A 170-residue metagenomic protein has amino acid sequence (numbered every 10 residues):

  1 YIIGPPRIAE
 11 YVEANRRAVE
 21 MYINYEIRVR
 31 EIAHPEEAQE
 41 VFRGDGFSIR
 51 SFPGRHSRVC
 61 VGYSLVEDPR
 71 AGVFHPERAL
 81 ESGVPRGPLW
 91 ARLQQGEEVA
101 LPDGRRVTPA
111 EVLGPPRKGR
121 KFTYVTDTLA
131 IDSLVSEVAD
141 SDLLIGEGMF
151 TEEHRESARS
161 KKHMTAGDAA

Functional and structural regions predicted by a protein language model:
Y1-H34: Active-site HxH/HxHxD metal-binding segment of metal-dependent hydrolases
Y1-I3, E20-Y22, P35-A38, R92-E98 (+2 more regions): N-terminal start-of-chain detector that recognizes signal peptides and the immediate post-cleavage beginning
R7, R55, F150-T151: Short "lid" loop at the C-terminus of a central beta-strand within the Rossmann-like core of SAM-dependent
E10, H34-E40, S57-R58: A short acidic, often aromatic-flanked loop/helix-cap motif at beta-alpha or helix-coil junctions that lines enzyme
I32-A38, A130-A170: Binuclear metal-ion centers of metallo-dependent hydrolases, dominated by the metallo-beta-lactamase
F42-Y124, T128-E137, L143-I145: Active-site-proximal loop/helix segment associated with metal-binding centers of metalloenzymes
